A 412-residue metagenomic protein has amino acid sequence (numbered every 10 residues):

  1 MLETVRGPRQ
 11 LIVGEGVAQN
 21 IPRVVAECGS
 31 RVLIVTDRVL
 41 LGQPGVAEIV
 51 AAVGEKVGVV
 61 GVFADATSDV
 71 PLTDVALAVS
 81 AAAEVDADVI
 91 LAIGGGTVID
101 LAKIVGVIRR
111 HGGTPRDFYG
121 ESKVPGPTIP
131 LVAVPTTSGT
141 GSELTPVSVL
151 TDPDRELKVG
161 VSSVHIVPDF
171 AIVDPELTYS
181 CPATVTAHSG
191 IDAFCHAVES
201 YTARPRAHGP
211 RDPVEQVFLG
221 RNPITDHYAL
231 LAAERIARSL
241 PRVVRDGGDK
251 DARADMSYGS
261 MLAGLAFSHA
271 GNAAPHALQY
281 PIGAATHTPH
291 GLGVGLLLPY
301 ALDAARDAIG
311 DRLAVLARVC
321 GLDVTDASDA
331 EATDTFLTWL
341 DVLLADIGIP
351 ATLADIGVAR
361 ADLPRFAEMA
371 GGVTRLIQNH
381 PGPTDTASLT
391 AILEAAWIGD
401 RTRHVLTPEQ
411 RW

Functional and structural regions predicted by a protein language model:
M1-Q10, S30-R31, P213-F218, V373-I377 (+1 more regions): Generic N-terminal amphipathic, Lys/Arg-enriched alpha-helix
M1-V89, L353: ATP/NTP phosphate-donor binding region
V46-G113, D117, S122-K123, P241-R253: N-terminal small/polar loop signature for handling phosphorylated ligands or for N-terminal nucleophile
R110-R211, Q216-V217, A314-V319: A glycine/threonine-rich phosphate-anchoring loop and its flanking beta-alpha core in nucleotide/phosphate-binding
F194-V198, M256-G264, L278, L298 (+4 more regions): Short alpha-helical scaffolding segments that buttress acidic/His motifs in well-ordered protein cores
R206-W339: Active-site segments that bind and position negatively charged phosphate/pyrophosphate groups
L313, C320-W412: C-terminal charged capping/lid subdomain of soluble metabolic enzymes
